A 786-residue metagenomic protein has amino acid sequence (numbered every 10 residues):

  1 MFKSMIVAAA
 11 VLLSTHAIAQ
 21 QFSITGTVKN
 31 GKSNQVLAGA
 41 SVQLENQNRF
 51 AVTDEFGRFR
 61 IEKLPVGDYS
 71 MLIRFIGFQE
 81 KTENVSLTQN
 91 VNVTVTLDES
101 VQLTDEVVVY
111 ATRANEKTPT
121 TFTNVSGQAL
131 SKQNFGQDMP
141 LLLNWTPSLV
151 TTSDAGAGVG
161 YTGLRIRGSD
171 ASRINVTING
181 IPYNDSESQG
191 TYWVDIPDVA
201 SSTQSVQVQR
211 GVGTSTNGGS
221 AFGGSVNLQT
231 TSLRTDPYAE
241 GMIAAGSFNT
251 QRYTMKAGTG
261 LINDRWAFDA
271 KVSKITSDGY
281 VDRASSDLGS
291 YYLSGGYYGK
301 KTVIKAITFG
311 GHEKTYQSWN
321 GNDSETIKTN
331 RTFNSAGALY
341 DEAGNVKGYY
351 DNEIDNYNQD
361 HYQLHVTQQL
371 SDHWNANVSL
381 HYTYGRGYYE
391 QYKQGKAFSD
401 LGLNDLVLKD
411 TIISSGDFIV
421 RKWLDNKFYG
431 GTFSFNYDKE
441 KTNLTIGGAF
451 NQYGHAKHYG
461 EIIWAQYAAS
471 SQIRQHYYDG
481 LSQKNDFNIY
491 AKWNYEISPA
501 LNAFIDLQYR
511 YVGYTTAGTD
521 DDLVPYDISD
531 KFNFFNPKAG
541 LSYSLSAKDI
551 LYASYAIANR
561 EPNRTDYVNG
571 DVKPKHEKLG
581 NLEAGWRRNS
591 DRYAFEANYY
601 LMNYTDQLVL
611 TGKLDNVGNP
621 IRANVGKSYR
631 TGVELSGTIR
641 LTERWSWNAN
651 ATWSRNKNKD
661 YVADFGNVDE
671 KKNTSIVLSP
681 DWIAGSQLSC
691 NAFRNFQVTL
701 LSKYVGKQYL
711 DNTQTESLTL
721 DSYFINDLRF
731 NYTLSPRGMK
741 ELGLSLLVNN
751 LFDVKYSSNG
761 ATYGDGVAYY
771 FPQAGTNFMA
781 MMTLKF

Functional and structural regions predicted by a protein language model:
M5-A8, A19, F309-H312, G348 (+3 more regions): Conserved C-terminal beta-signal and adjacent last beta-strands/turns of outer-membrane beta-barrel proteins
K29-K32, A40-E45, L72-F78, T88-K132 (+3 more regions): Short, acidic, small-residue-rich periplasmic hinge/interaction motif at the N-terminus of Gram-negative outer-membrane
R60-K63, P182-R210, Q229, T326: Short acidic/polar hinge/loop motifs at secondary-structure boundaries that mediate gating or recognition
T94, P197-E240: A beta-strand signature from Gram-negative outer-membrane beta-barrel systems, especially the internal plug domain
P140-P182, Q204: Extracytoplasmic beta-strand/coil segments of soluble accessory domains associated with Gram-negative outer-membrane
Y238-E240, A245-T276, V281-S318, L364-S371 (+1 more regions): Transmembrane beta-barrel wall of Gram-negative outer-membrane proteins
Q369, N375-H381, S544, I550-A558 (+2 more regions): Membrane-embedded beta-barrel scaffold of Gram-negative outer-membrane proteins
P499, L601-N603, A623-N712, T783: Gram-negative outer-membrane beta-barrel transporters
